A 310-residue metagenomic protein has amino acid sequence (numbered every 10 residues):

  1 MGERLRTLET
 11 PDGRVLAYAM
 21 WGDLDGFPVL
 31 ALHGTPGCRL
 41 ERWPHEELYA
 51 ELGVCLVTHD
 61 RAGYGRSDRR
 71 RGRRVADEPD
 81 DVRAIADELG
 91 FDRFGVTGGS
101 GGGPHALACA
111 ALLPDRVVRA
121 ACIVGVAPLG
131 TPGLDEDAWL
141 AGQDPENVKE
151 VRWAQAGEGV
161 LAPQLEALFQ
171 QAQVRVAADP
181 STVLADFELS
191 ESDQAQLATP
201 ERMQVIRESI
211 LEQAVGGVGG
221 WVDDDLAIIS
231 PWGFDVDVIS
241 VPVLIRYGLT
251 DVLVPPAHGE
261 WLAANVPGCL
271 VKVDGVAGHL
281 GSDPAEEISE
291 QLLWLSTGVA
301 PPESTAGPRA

Functional and structural regions predicted by a protein language model:
M1-M20: N-terminal cap/lid segment of alpha/beta-hydrolase-fold proteins
R14-R66: Conserved HGGG/HGGXW glycine-rich cap/lid loop of the alpha/beta-hydrolase fold
D77-G95: Conserved acidic catalytic loop of the alpha/beta-hydrolase fold
D92-A138: Conserved hydrolase catalytic core segment
L140-F234: Alpha/beta-hydrolase
I239, I245-Y247, D251: Short beta-strand/loop motif that positions the catalytic acidic residue of the alpha/beta-hydrolase fold
V252-H258: Conserved alpha/beta-hydrolase "acid-adjacent" motif
G268-A310: Catalytic active-site module of serine/aspartate enzymes centered on a nucleophile-bearing elbow/loop
